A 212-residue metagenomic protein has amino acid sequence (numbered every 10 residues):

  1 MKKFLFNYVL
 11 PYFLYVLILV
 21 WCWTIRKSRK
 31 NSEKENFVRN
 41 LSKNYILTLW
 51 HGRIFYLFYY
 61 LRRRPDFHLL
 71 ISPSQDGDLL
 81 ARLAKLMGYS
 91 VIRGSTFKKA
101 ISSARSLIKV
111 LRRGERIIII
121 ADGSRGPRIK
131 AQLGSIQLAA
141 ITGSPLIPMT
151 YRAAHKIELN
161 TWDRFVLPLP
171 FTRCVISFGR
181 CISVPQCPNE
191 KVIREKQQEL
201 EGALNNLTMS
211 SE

Functional and structural regions predicted by a protein language model:
M1-Y56, Y60-P65, Y89, F171 (+1 more regions): Membrane-anchoring hydrophobic helices of lipid-metabolizing enzymes
N44-K98, T142, E158: Catalytic core of membrane glycerolipid acyltransferases/transacylases, capturing the structured, soluble-facing
S72-S74, D122, Y151-R152: Cofactor-binding loop segments of dinucleotide-utilizing enzymes, especially the Rossmann-like FAD- and NAD(P)+-binding
D78-A81, S102-K109: Short, charged beta->alpha transition segments
G94, I120, P148-Y151: Generic beta-sheet signal
S106-L138, T142: Catalytic-site beta-strand/loop segments enriched in glycine and acidic/polar residues
K130-N189: A cross-family acyltransferase "interaction/gating" segment
